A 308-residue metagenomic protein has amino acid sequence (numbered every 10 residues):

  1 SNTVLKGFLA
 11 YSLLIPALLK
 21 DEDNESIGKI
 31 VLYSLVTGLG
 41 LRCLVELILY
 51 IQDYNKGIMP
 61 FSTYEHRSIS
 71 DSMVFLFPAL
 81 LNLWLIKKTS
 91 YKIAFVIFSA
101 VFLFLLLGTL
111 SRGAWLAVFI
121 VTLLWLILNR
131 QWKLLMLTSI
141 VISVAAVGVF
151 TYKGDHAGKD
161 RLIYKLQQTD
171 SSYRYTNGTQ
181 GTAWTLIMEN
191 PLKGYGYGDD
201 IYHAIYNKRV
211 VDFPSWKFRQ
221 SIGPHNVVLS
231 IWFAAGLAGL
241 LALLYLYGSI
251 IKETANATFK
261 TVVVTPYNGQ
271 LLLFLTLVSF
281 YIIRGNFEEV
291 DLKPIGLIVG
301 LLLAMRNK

Functional and structural regions predicted by a protein language model:
S1-T3, G40, T276-Y281: N-terminal hydrophobic segments of proteins, predominantly signal-anchor/transmembrane helices of inner/organellar
N2-L5, F61-F75, R112, P224-V227 (+2 more regions): Membrane-interface micro-motifs in multi-pass membrane enzymes
L9-L13, A17-N55, Y64-N129, F150 (+3 more regions): Alpha-helical transmembrane segments of multi-pass inner-membrane proteins
N129-S171, W184-E189, Y197: A membrane-periplasm/extracellular boundary helix in multi-pass inner-membrane enzymes that assemble envelope glycans
W132, M136, A234-S279: Hydrophobic transmembrane alpha-helices and their immediate junctions
T169-G181, K193-A235: Long extracytoplasmic/lumenal interhelical loops at the membrane interface of multi-pass membrane proteins
W184, W216-T254, I283: A conserved mid-to-late transmembrane alpha helix and its immediate loop/hinge that forms the functional core
L246-S249, L271-K308: Transmembrane alpha-helices of multi-pass inner-membrane enzymes
